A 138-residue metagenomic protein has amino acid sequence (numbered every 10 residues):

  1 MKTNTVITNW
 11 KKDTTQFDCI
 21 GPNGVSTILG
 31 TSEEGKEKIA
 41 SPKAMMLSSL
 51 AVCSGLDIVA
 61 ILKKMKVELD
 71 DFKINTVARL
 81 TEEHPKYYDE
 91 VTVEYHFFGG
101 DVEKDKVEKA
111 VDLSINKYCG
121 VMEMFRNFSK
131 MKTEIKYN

Functional and structural regions predicted by a protein language model:
M1-S48, V59-N138: Extended beta-strand/beta-hairpin segments
